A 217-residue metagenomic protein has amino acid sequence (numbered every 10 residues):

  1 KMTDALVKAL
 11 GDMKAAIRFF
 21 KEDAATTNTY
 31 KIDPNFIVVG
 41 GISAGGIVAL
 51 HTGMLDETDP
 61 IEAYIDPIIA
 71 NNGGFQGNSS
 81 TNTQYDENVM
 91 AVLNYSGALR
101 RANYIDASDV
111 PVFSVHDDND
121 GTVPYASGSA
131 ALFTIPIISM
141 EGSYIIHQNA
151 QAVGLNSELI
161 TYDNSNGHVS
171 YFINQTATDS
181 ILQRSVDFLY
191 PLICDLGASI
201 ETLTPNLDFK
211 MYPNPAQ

Functional and structural regions predicted by a protein language model:
K1, S43-G46, S96-R101, D118-T122 (+1 more regions): Solvent-exposed loop/turn segments at secondary-structure junctions within structured extracellular/periplasmic domains
K1-V7, V169-I173: Cap/lid segment of the alpha/beta-hydrolase catalytic domain
K8, D12-A15, F19, I47-H51 (+4 more regions): Extracytoplasmic/secreted proteins, especially bacterial periplasmic and envelope-associated proteins
A15-S108: Primarily recognizes the serine-hydrolase "nucleophile elbow" in alpha/beta-hydrolase and SGNH/GDSL folds
F36-G40, L50, M90-Y95, P111-H116 (+3 more regions): Structural recognition of the beta-strand scaffold that forms the well-ordered cores of secreted hydrolase catalytic
V110, V115-L159: Active-site-adjacent alpha-helix of alpha/beta-hydrolase-fold enzymes
M140, Y144-G197: C-terminal catalytic histidine-bearing segment of alpha/beta-hydrolase fold enzymes
P191-Y212: Residue-level detector of functionally pivotal "anchor" positions at catalytic/ligand-binding pockets or at interdomain
